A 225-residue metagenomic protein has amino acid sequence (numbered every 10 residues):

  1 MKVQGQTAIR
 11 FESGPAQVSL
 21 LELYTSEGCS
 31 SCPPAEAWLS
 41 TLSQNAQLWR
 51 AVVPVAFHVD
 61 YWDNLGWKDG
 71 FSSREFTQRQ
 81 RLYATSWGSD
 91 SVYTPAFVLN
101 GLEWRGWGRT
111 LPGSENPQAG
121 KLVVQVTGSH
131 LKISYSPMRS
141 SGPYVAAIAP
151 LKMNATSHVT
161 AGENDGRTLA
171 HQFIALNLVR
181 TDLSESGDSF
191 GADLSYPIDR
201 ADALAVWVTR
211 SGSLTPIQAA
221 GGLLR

Functional and structural regions predicted by a protein language model:
V3-S19: A short beta-strand-turn-helix
P15-S30: Short active-site neighborhood of thiol/selenol oxidoreductases, capturing the structured segment around
L20-L23, V53-A56, A96-V98: Structural recognition of the beta-strand scaffold that forms the well-ordered cores of secreted hydrolase catalytic
E27-P34, V55: C-type cytochrome heme c attachment motif
S31-L48: Typically the conserved alpha-helix immediately C-terminal to a functionally engaged Cys/Sec in thioredoxin-like
E36-S40, A56, T77-A84: Extracytoplasmic/secreted envelope proteins and their assembly/folding machinery, especially bacterial periplasmic
L48-T77, S91: Thiol-based oxidoreductase modules, predominantly thioredoxin-like and allied folds used for disulfide exchange
G70-A96, L102-R225: Short, conserved sequence motifs used for protein processing/export or organelle targeting and for catalysis
